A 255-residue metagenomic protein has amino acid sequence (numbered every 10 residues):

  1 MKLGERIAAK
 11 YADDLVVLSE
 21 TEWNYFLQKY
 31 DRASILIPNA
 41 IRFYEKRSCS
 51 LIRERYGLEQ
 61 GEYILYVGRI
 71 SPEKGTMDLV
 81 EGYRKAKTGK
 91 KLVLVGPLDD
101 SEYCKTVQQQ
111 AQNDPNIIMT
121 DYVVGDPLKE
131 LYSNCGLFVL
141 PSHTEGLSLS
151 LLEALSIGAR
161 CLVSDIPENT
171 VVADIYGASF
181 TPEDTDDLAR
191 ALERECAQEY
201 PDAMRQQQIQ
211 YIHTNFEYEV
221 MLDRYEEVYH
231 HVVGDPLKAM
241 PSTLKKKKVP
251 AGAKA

Functional and structural regions predicted by a protein language model:
M1-D14: Membrane-proximal helix-turn-helix segments that form the acceptor-binding/catalytic region of lipid-linked
Y11, E22-R42, Y56: Helix-loop-beta element that forms the nucleotide-linked donor phosphate-binding surface in glycosyltransferases
E62, Y66, S71-K85, E102: A conserved mid-protein helix/loop that constitutes part of the nucleotide-sugar donor-binding site
G96, C104-V123: Nucleotide-activated donor-binding/catalytic signature segment of Leloir-type glycosyltransferases, i.e., the conserved
Y122-V123, E130-C135: Short alpha-helical donor nucleotide-sugar binding micro-motif in glycosyltransferases
H143: Aromatic "clamp/platform" in nucleotide-sugar-dependent glycosyltransferases that forms part of the donor/acceptor
R160-V163: Short hydrophobic beta-strand element within catalytic cores of glycosyltransferases and related nucleotide-activated
A178-D186, R194-E199: Conserved acidic donor-binding segment of nucleotide-sugar-dependent glycosyltransferases
